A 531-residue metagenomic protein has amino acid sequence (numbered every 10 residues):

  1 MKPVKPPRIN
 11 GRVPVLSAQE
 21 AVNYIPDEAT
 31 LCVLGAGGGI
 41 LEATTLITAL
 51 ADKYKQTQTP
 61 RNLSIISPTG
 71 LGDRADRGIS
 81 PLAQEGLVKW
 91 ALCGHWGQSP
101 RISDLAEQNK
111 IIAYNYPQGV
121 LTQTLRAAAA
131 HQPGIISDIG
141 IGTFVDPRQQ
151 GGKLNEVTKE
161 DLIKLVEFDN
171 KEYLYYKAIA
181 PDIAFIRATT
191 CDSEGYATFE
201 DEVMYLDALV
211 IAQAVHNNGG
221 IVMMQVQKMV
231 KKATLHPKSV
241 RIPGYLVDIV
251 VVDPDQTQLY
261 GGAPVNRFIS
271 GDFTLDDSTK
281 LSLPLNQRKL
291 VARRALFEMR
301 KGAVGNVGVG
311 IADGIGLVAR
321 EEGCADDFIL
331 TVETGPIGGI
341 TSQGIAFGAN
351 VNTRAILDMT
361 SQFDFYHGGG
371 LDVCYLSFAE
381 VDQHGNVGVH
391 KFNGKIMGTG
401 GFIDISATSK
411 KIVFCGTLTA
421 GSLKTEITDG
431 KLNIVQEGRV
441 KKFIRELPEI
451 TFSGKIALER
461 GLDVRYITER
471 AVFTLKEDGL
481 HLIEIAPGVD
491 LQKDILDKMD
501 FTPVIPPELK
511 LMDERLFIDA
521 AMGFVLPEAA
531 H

Functional and structural regions predicted by a protein language model:
K2-N23, G38-Y54, I66, G72-P81 (+2 more regions): Conserved phosphate- and dinucleotide-binding cores of soluble alpha/beta proteins, encompassing both enzyme active
V22, R61, L281-P284, R293-R300 (+2 more regions): Glycine-rich phosphate/ribose-binding loops and adjacent secondary-structure elements that form binding surfaces
T30-G35, S64-S67: Short glycine-rich or small-residue beta-strand-to-loop segments that form or flank ligand, phosphate, metal/Fe-S
C32-L34, A91-L92, V304-V307: Short catalytic-loop micro-motif centered on adjacent basic/acidic residues
A36, T189, V309-I311: Short, well-ordered beta-to-alpha junction loops that form the rim of enzyme active sites and present histidine/acidic
L50-L63, F328: Beta-solenoid repeat scaffold
Y196, T274-Q287, R294-G308, G479-L480 (+2 more regions): Glycine-rich phosphate/diphosphate-binding loops and the adjacent beta-loop-alpha structural elements that coordinate
